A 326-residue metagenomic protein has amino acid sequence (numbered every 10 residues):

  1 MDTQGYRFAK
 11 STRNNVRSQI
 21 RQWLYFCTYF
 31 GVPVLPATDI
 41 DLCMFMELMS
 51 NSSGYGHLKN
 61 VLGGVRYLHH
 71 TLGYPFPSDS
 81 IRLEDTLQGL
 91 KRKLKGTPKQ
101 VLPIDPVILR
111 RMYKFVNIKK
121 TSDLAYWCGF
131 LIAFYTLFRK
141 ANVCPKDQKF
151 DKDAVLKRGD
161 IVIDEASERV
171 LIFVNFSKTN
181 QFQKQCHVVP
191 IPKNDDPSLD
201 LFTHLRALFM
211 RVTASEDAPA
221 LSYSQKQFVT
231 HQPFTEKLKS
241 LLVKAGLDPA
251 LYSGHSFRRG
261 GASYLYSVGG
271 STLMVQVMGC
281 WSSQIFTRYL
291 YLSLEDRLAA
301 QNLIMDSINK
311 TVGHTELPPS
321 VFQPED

Functional and structural regions predicted by a protein language model:
M1-D326: Extended, non-catalytic subsegments within catalytic or DNA/protein-binding/adaptor domains
